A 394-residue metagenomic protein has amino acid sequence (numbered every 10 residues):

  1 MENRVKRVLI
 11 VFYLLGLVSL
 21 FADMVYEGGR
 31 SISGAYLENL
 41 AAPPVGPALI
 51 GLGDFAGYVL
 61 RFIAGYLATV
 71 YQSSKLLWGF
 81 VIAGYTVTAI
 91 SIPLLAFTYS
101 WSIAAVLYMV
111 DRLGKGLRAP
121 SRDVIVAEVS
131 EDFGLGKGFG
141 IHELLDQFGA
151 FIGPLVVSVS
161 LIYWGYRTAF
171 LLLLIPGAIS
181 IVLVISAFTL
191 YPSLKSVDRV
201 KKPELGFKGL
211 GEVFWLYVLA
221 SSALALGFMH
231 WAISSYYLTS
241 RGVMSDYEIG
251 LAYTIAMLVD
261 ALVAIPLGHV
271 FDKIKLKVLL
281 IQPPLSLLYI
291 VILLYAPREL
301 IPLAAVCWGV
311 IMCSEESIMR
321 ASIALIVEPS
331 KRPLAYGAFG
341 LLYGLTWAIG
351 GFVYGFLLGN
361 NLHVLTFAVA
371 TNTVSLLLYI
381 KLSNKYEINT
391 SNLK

Functional and structural regions predicted by a protein language model:
M1-L9, Y191-A220: Juxtamembrane intracellular "pre-TM" segments in multi-pass secondary transporters
N3-Y58, F214-G242, E248-A252: Helix-loop boundary and gating motifs at the non-cytosolic
P44-V45, D132-H142, D246-Y247, P329-F339: Loop-to-transmembrane helix entry/capping segments in MFS-fold secondary transporters and related SLC/MFSD carriers
L60-K75, L161, V263-K275, L358: Helix-to-loop junctions at the C-terminal end of transmembrane segments in multipass secondary transporters
W78-P93, L174, K277-I292: Structural signature of the two symmetry-related core transmembrane helices
L117-S130, S314-V327: Intracellular juxtamembrane helix-capping segments at the cytosolic ends of symmetry-related transmembrane helices
A169-S186, V364-K381: Symmetry-related core transmembrane helices of the 12-TM Major Facilitator Superfamily/SLC fold
K275-M319: C-terminal transmembrane helical hairpin of 12-TM major facilitator-type secondary transporters
